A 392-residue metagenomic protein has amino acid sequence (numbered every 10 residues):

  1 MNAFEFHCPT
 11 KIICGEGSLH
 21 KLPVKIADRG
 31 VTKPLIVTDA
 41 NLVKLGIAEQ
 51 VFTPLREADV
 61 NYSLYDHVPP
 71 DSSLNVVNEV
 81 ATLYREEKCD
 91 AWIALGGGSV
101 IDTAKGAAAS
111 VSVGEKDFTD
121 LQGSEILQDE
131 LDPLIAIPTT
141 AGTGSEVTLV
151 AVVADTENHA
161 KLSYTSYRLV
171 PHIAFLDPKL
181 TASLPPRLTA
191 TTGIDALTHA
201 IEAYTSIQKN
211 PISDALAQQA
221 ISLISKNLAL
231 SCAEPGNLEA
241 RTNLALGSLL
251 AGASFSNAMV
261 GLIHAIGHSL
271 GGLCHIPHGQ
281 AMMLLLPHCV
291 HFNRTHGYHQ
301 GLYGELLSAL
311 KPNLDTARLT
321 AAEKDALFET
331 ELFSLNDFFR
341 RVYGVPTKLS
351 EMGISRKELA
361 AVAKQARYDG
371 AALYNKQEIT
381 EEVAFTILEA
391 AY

Functional and structural regions predicted by a protein language model:
M1-Y65: An N-terminal, well-structured beta->alpha segment
V43, I47-E115, A229-R241: N-terminal small/polar loop signature for handling phosphorylated ligands or for N-terminal nucleophile
N75-K179: Glycine/threonine-rich beta-strand-loop-alpha-helix active-site module that forms ligand/phosphate-binding
G142, L250-M282, D369-L373: Glycine-rich phosphate/pyrophosphate-binding beta-alpha loops
V150-A258: Carboxylate- and glycine-rich phosphate/diphosphate-binding segment that chelates Mg2+/Mn2+
L273-E358: Gly/Pro-rich interdomain helix-loop hinge
S355-Y392: Short, amphipathic C-terminal "tail helix"
